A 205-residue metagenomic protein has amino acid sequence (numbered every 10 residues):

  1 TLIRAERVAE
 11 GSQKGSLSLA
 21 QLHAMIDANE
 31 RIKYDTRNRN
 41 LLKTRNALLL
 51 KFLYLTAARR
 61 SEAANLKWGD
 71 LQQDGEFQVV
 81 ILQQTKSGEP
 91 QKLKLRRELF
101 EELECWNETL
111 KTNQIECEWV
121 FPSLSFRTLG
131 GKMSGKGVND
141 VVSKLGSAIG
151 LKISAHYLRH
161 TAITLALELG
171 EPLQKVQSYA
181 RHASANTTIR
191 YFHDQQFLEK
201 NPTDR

Functional and structural regions predicted by a protein language model:
T1-R205: Conserved catalytic core of the tyrosine transesterase superfamily
